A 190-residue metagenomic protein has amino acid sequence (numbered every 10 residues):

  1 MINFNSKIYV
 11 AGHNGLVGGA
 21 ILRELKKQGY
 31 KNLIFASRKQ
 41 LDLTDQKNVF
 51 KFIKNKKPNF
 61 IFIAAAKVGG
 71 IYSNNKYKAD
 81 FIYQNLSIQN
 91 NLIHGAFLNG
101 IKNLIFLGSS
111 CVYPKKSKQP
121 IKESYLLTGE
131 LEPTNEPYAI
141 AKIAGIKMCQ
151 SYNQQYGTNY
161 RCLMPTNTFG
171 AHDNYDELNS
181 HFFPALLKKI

Functional and structural regions predicted by a protein language model:
I2-Q28: N-terminal Rossmann NAD(P)H-binding glycine-rich loop of SDR-like oxidoreductase domains
A11, A36, I61-K67, L104-S110 (+1 more regions): SDR active-site strand-loop-helix element
K26-K51: Adenosine-cofactor binding site in Rossmann-like domains, unifying the SAM/SAH pocket of S-adenosylmethionine-dependent
Q46-L86, L98: NAD(P)H-binding glycine-rich loop region in Rossmannoid oxidoreductase-like domains and their noncatalytic homologs
N90-N135, R161: Conserved Rossmann-fold NAD(P)-dependent oxidoreductase catalytic core, especially the SDR/UDP-sugar
K116-Y125, M148-I190: NAD(P)-dependent short-chain dehydrogenase/reductase
P137, A141-A144: Active-site helix of classical SDR
